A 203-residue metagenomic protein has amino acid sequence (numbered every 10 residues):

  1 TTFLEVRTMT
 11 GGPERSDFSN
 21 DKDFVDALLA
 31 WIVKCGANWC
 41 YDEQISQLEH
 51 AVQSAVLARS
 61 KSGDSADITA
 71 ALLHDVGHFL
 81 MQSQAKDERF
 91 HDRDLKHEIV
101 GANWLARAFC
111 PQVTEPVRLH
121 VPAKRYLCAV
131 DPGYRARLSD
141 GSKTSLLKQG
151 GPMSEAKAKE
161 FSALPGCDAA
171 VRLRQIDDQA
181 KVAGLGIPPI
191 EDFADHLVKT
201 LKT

Functional and structural regions predicted by a protein language model:
T2-T203: Metal-dependent phosphohydrolase cores
